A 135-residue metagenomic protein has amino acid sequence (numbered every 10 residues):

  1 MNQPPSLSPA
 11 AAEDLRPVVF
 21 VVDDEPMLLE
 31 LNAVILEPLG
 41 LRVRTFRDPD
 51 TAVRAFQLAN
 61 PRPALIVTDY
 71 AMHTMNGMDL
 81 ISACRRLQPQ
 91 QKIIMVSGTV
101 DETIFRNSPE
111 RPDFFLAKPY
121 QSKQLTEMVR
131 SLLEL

Functional and structural regions predicted by a protein language model:
M1-F20, E30-A33, R54-Q57, P61-R62 (+4 more regions): Non-catalytic signal-transmission and effector/linker regions of two-component phosphorelay proteins
P26-R44, L132: Two-component/phosphorelay signaling modules centered on CheY-like receiver
T45-L65, F105: Acidic, metal-coordinating helix/loop segments flanking the phosphotransfer/catalytic sites of two-component signaling
D69: Active-site residues of response regulator receiver
M72: Receiver (REC) domain active-site loop signature in two-component systems and cognate sites in sensor histidine kinases
M95-V96: Hydrophobic/aromatic residues positioned on beta-strands within the core alpha/beta folds
K118: A Lys-centered signature of the CheY-like receiver
